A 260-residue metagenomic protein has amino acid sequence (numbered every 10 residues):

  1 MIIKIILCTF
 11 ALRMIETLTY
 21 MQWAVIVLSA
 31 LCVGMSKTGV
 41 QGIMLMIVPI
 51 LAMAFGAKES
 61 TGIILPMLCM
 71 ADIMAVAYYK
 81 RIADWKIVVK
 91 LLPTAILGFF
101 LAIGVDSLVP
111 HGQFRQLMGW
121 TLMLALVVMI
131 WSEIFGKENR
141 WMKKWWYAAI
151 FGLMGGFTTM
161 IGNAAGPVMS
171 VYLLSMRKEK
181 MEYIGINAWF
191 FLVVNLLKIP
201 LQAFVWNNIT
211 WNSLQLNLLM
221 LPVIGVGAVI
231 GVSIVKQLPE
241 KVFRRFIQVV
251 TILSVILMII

Functional and structural regions predicted by a protein language model:
M14-M35, M142-G156: Small-residue-enriched transmembrane helix starts and helix-helix packing motifs in multi-pass inner-membrane proteins
I15, I103-Q113, A203-Q215: Membrane-interface helix termini and inter-helical loops of multi-pass transporters
A24-V89, F151, G166-L221: Small-residue-rich hydrophobic segments that form or flank transmembrane alpha-helices in multi-pass membrane proteins
C69, I73, L92-F100, I130 (+3 more regions): Hydrophobic/small/kink-forming positions within alpha-helical transmembrane segments of polytopic membrane proteins
M74-I82, L117-K143, V232-S233, V255-I260: Transmembrane helix exit motif
G156-A164, K198, S254-I260: Hydrophobic alpha-helical transmembrane segments in multi-pass integral membrane proteins
G231-V250: Interfacial loop-to-transmembrane junctions
